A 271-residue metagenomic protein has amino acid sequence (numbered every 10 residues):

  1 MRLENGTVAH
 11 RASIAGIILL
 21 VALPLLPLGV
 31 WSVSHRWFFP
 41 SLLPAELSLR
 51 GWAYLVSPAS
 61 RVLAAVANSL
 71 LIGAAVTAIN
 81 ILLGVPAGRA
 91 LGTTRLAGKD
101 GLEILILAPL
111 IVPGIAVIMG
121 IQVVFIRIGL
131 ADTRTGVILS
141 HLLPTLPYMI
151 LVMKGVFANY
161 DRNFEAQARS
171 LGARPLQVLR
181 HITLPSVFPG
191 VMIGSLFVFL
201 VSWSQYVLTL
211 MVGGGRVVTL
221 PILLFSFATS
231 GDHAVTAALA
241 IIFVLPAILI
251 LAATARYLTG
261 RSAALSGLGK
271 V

Functional and structural regions predicted by a protein language model:
M1-A67, L71, L258-V271: N-terminal, non-cleaved signal-anchor transmembrane helix
M1-T7, I72-I106, M119, V123 (+2 more regions): Transmembrane-helix boundary motif in ABC transporter permease subunits
R2-A12, I17, L23, K154-E165 (+3 more regions): C-terminal transmembrane helix and the adjacent membrane-cytosol boundary/short C-terminal tail of inner/organellar
R2-T7, L49-R61, W203-G260, V271: Interhelical loop and adjacent transmembrane-helix boundary motif in polytopic membrane transport permeases
L19, L63, A67, L71-L83 (+8 more regions): Hydrophobic alpha-helical transmembrane segments of multipass integral membrane proteins, especially permease/channel
P24-W37, N68, V117-I128, V152 (+6 more regions): A structural signal for multi-pass alpha-helical bundles of membrane permease subunits that mediate small-molecule
P40-L43, G98-D100, I115-T145, L176 (+1 more regions): Membrane-interfacial helix termini and adjacent extracytoplasmic/periplasmic loops of multi-pass transporters
R134-R169, Q177-T183, P189, I193-S195: Membrane-cytosol interface at the C-terminal ends of specific transmembrane alpha-helices in multi-pass membrane
